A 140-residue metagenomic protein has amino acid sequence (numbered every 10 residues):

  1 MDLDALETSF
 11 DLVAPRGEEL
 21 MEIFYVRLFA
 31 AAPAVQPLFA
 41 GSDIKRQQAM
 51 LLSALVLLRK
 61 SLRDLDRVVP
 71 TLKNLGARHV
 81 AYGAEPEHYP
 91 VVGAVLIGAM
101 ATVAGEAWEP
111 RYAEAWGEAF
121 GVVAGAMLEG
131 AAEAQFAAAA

Functional and structural regions predicted by a protein language model:
M1-A140: Globin-like tetrapyrrole-binding proteins
